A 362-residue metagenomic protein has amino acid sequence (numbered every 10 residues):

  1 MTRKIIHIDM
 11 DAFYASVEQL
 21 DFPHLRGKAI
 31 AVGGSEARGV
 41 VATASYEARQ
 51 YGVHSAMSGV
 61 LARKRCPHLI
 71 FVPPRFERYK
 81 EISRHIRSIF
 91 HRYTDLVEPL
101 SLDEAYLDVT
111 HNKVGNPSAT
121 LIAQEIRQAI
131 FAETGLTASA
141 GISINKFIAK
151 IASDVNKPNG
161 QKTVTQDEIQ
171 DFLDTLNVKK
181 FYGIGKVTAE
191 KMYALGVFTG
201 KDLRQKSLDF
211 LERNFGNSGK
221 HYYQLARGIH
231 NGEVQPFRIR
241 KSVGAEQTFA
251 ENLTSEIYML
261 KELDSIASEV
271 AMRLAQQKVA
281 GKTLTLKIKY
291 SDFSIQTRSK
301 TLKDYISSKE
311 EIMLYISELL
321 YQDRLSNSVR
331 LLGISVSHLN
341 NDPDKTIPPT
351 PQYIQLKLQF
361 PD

Functional and structural regions predicted by a protein language model:
M1-N214, K220, D342-D344, T350-D362: Gly/Gly-Pro- and Ser/Thr-rich, intrinsically disordered tail segments characteristic of DNA damage-repair and tolerance
H7, K180, E190-L331, V336-P361: DNA-contacting surface of Y-family translesion DNA polymerases
